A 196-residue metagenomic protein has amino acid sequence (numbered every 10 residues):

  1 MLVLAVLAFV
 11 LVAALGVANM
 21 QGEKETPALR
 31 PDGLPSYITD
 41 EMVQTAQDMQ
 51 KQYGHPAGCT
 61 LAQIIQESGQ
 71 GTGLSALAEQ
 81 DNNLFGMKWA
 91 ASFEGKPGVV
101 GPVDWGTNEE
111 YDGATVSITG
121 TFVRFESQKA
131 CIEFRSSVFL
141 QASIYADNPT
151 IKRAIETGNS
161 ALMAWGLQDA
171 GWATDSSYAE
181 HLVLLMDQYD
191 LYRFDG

Functional and structural regions predicted by a protein language model:
M1-G196: Catalytic cores of secreted/periplasmic lytic hydrolases that degrade extracellular macromolecules
